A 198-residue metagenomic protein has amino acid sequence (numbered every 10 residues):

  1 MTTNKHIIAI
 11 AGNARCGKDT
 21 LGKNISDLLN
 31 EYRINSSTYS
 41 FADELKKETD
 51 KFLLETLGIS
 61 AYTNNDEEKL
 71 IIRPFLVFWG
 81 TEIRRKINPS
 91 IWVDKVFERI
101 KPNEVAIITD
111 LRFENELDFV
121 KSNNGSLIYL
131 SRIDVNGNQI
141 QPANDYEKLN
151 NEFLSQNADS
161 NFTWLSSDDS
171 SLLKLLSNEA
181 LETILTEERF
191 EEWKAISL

Functional and structural regions predicted by a protein language model:
T2-I8: Extreme N-terminal starter segment of soluble prokaryotic enzymes
I10, I108: Hydrophobic anchor at the beta1->P-loop junction of P-loop NTPases
A14, S90, K95, K121-S122 (+1 more regions): Small-molecule kinase domains that catalyze NTP-dependent phosphoryl transfer to phosphate-bearing small molecules
K18: Conserved lysine of the Walker
L21: Hydrophobic positions on the alpha1 helix immediately C-terminal to the Walker A/P-loop
D27-S37: Post-Walker A helix-loop "phosphate-sensing" segment adjacent to the P-loop in P-loop NTPases
S40-V105: ATP-dependent small-molecule kinase phosphotransfer cores that center on conserved nucleotide phosphate-binding segments
D110-F113: Short, well-ordered beta-to-alpha junction loops that form the rim of enzyme active sites and present histidine/acidic
